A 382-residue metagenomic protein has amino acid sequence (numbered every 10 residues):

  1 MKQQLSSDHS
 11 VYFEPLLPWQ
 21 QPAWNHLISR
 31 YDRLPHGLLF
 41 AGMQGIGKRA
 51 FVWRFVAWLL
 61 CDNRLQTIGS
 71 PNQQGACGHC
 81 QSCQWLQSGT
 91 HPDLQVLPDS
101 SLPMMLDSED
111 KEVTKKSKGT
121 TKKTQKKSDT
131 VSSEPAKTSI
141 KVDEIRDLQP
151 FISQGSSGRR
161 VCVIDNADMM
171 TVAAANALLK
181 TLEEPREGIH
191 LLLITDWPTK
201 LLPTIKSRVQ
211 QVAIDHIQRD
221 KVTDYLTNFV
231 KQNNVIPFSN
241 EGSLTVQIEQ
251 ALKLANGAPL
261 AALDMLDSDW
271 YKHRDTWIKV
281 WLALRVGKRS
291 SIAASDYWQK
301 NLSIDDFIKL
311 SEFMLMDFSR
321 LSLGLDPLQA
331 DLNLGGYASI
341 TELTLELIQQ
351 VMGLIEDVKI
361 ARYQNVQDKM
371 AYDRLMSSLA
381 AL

Functional and structural regions predicted by a protein language model:
M1-W58, D62-P71, E187-I189, D196-L382: Charged, glycine-rich active-site and insertion segments that engage polyanionic ligands
K2-A173: Clamp-loader machinery-focused feature within the broader ASCE/P-loop NTPase space
S88-T90, P185, I205: Short, structurally constrained coil/turn elements that cap an alpha-helix or connect an alpha-helix to the following
P150-S153, N176-H190: Conserved catalytic/switch belt of AAA+ P-loop NTPases
V161-D165, L178, I189-D196: Structural recognition of the conserved hydrophobic beta-strand(s) that form the central parallel beta-sheet of P-loop
M169-M170, E184, K200: Residues immediately C-terminal
